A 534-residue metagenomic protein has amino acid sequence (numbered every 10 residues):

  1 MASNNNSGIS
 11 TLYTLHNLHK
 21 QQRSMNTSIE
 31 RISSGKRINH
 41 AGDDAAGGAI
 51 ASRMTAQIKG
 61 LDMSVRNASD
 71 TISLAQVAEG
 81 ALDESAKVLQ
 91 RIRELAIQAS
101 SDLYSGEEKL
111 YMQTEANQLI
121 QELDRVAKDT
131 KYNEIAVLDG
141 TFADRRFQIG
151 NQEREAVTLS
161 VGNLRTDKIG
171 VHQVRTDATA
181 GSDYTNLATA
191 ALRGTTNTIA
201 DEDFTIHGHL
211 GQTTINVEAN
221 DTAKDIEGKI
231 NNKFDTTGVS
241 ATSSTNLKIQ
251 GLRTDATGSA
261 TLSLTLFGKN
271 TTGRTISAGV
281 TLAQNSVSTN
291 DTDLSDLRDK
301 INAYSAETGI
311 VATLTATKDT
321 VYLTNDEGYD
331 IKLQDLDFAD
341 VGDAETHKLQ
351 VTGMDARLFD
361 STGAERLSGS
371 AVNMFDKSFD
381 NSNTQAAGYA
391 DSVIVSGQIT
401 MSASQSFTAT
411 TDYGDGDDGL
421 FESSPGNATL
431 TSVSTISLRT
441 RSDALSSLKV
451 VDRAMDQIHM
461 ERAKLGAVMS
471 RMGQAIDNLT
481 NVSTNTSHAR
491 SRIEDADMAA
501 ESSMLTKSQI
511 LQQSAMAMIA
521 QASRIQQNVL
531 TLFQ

Functional and structural regions predicted by a protein language model:
M1-Q534: Primary detection of the long, small/polar-rich alpha-helical "axial" segments characteristic of bacterial flagellar
